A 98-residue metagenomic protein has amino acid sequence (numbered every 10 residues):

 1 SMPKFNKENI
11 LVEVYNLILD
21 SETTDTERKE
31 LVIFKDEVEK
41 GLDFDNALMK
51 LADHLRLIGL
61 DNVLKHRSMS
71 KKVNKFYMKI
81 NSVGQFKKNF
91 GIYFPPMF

Functional and structural regions predicted by a protein language model:
S1-V32, P95: Short terminal alpha-helical segments
E8, V12, R28-V32, D45-M49 (+3 more regions): Non-catalytic, well-ordered alpha-helical scaffold segments
L19-E22, E39, D43, Q85: Residues in soluble alpha-helical coiled-coils and helical-bundle/repeat scaffolds
L31-K40: Amphipathic alpha-helical segments that form the core helices of the histone-fold
K40-F44, P95-F98: Intrinsic-disorder/low-complexity, polar/charged segments
L42-F76: Short, charged early-sequence alpha-helical segments and their helix-coil boundaries
L64-F98: Amphipathic alpha-helical binding modules
